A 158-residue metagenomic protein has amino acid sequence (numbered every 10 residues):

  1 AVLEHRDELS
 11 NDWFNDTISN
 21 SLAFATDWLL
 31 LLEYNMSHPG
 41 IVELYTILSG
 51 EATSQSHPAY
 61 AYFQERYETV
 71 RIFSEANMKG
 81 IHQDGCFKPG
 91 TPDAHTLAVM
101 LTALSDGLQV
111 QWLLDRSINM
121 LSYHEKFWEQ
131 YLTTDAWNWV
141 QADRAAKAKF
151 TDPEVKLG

Functional and structural regions predicted by a protein language model:
V2-V42, L97-L101, G158: Hydrophobic alpha-helical connector segments
N11-D12, E43-Y45, Y60-Y62, G90 (+2 more regions): Short, hydrophobic secondary-structure boundary micro-motifs
N15-T26, M36-G40, H57-Q83: Amphipathic alpha-helical packing segments from all-alpha helical-bundle domains
L30, Y34, E68-Q83, V110-G158: C-terminal peripheral helix-coil segments that are non-catalytic and often amphipathic
G40-G50, T91-Q111, E125-Y131: Hydrophobic alpha-helical segments that form the core of small-molecule binding pockets and/or dimer interfaces
T53-Q55: Helix-loop segments that flank and shape redox-cofactor active sites
A61-E65, Q83-M100: All-alpha amphipathic helical-bundle segments outside canonical DNA-binding/catalytic cores that form hydrophobic
